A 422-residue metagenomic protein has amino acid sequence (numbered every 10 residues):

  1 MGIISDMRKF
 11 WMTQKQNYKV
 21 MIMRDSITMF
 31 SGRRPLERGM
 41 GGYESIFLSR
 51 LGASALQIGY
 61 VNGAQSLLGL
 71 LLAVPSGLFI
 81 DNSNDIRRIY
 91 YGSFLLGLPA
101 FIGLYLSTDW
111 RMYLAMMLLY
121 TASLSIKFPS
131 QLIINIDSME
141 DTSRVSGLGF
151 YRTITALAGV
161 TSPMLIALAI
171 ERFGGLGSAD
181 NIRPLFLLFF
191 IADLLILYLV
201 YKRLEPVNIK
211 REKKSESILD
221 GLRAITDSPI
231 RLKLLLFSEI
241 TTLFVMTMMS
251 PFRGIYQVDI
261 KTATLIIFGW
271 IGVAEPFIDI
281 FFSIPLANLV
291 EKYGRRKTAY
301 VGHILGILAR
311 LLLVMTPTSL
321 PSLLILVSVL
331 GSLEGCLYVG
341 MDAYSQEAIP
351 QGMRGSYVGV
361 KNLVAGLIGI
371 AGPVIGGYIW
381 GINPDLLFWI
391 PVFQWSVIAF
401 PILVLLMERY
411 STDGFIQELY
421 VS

Functional and structural regions predicted by a protein language model:
G2-K19, E205-F237, E418-S422: Juxtamembrane intracellular "pre-TM" segments in multi-pass secondary transporters
S5-L70, R231-V273: Helix-loop boundary and gating motifs at the non-cytosolic
R50, T161-D180, A371-L387: Transmembrane alpha-helix termini and helix-breaking/packing motifs in multi-pass membrane transporters
L72-D85, I170, F282-G294, W380: Helix-to-loop junctions at the C-terminal end of transmembrane segments in multipass secondary transporters
R88-G103, K297-L312: Structural signature of the two symmetry-related core transmembrane helices
I126-M139, C336-I349: Intracellular juxtamembrane helix-capping segments at the cytosolic ends of symmetry-related transmembrane helices
G149-A167, N362-G372: Glycine-rich segments within core transmembrane alpha-helices of 12-TM secondary carriers
F190-K210, I398-M407: C-terminal membrane-cytosol helix-exit motif in multi-pass small-molecule transporters
